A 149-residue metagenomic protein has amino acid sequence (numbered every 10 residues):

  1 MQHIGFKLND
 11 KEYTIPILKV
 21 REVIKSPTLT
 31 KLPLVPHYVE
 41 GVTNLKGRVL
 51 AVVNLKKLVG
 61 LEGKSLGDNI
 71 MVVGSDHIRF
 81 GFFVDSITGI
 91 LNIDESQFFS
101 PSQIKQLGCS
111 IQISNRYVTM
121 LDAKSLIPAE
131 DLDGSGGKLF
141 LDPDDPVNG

Functional and structural regions predicted by a protein language model:
M1-G149: An acidic, low-aromatic, low-complexity terminal/linker signal
